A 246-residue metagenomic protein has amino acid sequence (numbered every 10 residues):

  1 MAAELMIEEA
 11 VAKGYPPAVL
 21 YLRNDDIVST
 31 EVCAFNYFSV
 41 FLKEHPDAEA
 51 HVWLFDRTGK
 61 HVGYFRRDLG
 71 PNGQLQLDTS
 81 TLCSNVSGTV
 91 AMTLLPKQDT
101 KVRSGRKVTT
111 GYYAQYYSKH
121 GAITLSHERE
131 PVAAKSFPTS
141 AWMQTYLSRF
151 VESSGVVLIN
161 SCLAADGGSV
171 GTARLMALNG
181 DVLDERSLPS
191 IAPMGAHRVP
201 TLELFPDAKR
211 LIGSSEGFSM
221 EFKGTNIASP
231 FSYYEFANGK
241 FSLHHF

Functional and structural regions predicted by a protein language model:
M1-F246: Gly/Pro-rich, tryptophan- and cysteine-flecked surface segments typical of secreted/extracellular proteins
